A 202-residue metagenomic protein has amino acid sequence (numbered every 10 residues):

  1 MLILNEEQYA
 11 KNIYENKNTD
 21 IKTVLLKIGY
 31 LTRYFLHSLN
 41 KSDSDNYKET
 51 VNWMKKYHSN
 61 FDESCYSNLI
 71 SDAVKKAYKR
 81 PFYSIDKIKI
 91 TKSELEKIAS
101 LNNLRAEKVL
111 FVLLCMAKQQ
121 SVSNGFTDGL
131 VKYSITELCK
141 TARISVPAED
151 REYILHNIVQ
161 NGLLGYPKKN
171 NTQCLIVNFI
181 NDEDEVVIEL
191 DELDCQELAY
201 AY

Functional and structural regions predicted by a protein language model:
M1-A106, L114-G129, Y133-F179, V187-E189: Modules that initiate DNA replication and primer synthesis
N178-Y202: Short, amphipathic alpha-helical interaction segments positioned at domain boundaries
